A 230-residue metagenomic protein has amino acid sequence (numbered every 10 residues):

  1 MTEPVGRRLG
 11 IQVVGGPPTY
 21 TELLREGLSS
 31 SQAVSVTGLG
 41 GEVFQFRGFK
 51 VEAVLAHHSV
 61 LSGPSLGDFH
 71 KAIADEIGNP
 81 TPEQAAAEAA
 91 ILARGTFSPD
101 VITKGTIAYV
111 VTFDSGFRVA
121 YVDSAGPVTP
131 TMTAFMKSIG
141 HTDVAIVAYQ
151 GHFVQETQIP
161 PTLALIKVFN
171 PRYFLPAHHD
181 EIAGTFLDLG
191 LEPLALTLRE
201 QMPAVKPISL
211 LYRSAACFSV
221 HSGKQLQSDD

Functional and structural regions predicted by a protein language model:
M1, T129-M132, Q155-P161: Active-site-adjacent loop/helix micro-motif of nuclease/hydrolase catalytic cores
M1-R8, P17-P18: Di-metal (Zn2+ and/or Mg2+/Mn2+) metal-binding site signature of metallo-dependent hydrolases with the MBL/beta-CASP
G10-Q12, Y20, L24-R47, S138 (+2 more regions): Binuclear metal-ion centers of metallo-dependent hydrolases, dominated by the metallo-beta-lactamase
V13-G15, E52, R118-V122, D143-A148 (+1 more regions): Structural recognition of the beta-strand scaffold that forms the well-ordered cores of secreted hydrolase catalytic
P18, A56-H57, D123-G126, Y149-G151 (+1 more regions): Active-site metal-binding loops of divalent metal-dependent hydrolases
T37-G140, S219-D230: Core dinuclear metal-dependent hydrolase active-site scaffold
L61, Q155, G184: Glycine/Thr-rich phosphate-binding loops of Rossmann-like dinucleotide-binding domains
A145-I159: Active-site-proximal segments of metal-dependent phosphoesterases and phosphodiesterases across multiple
